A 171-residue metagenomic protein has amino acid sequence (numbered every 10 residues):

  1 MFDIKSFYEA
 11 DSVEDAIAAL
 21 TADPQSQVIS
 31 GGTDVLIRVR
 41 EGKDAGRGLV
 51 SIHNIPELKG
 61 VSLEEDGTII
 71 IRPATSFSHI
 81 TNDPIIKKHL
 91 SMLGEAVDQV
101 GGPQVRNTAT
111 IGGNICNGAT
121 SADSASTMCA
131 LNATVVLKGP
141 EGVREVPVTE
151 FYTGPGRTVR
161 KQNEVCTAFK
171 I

Functional and structural regions predicted by a protein language model:
M1-I171: C-terminal structural segment of proteins
